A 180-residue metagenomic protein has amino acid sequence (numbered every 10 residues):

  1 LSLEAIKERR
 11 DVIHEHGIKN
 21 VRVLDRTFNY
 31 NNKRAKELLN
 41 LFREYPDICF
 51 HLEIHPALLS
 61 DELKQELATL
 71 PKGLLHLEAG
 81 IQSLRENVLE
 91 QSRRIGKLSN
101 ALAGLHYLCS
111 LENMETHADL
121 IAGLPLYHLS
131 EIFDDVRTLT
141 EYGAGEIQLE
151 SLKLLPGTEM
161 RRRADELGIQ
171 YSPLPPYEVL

Functional and structural regions predicted by a protein language model:
L1-S110: Radical SAM [4Fe-4S] cluster-binding motif and immediate context
N20-D25, T116-D119, Q148-L149: Short beta-strand segments at enzyme active-site cores
N32-K33, I81, N87-S92, A122-E131 (+1 more regions): Flexible glycine/acidic-rich beta-alpha junction loops that bind and position SAM and/or redox cofactors in anaerobic
L39-L41, A68-L70, D135-V136, A164-G168: Short, hinge-like loop/turn segments at secondary-structure boundaries
E62-L67, P125-G143: Catalytic cores of alpha/beta
L102-Y127: Mobile, glycine- and charge-enriched loop segments and immediately flanking short secondary-structure elements within
